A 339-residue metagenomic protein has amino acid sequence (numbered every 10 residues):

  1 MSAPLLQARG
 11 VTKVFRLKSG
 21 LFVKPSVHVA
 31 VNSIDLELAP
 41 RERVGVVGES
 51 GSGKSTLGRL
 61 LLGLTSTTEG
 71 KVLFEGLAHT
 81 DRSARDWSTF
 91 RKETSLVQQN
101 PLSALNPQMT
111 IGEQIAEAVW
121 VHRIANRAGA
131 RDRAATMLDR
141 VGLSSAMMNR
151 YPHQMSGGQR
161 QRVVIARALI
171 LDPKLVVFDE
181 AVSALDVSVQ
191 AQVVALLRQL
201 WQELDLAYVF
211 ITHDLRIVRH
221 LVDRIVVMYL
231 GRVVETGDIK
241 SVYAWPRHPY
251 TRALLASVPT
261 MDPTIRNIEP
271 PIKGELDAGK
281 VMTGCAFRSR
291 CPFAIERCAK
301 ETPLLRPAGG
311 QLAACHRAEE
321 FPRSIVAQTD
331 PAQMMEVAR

Functional and structural regions predicted by a protein language model:
G20-P25, H79-S95, E113, V121 (+3 more regions): ABC ATPase NBD coupling module
F22, D238-R339: Charged, flexible cofactor/metal-binding loops and thiol motifs
L62: Helix-to-loop junction immediately C-terminal to a conserved catalytic motif
G70-H79: Conserved ABC transporter NBD signature motif
G129-A146, L255-A256: Conserved ABC ATPase "signature" region
Y151-M155, Q159: Conserved ABC ATPase signature
K174-V177, A181-N267: P-loop NTP-binding/switch modules centered on Walker-like glycine-rich loops
